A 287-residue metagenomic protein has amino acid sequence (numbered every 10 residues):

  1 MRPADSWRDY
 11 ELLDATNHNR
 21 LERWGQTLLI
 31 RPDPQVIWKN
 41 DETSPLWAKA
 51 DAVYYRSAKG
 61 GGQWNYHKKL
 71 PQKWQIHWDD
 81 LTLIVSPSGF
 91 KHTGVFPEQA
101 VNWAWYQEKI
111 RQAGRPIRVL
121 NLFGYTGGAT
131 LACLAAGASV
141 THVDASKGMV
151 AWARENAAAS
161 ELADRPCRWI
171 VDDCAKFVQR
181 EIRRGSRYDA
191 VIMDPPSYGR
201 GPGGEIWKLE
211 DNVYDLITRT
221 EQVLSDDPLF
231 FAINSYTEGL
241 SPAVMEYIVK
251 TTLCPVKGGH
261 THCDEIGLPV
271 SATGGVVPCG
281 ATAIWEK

Functional and structural regions predicted by a protein language model:
R8-E22, L29-P97, A104: Non-catalytic substrate-recognition/targeting regions of SAM-dependent transferases
G114-Y125: Conserved class I S-adenosyl-L-methionine
T126-A138: Conserved SAM-binding loop of SAM-dependent methyltransferases across substrates and taxa, primarily the Class I
S139-D144: Conserved SAM-binding motif I beta-strand of class I
S146-I192: S-adenosyl-L-methionine
K147-M149, V171-A175, Y188-R219: Mobile active-site "lid"/loop adjacent to the S-adenosyl-L-methionine
R219, L224-F231: Short glycine-dipeptide loop
P228-K287: C-terminal catalytic and target-recognition region of SAM-dependent MTase-like enzymes, primarily methyltransferases
